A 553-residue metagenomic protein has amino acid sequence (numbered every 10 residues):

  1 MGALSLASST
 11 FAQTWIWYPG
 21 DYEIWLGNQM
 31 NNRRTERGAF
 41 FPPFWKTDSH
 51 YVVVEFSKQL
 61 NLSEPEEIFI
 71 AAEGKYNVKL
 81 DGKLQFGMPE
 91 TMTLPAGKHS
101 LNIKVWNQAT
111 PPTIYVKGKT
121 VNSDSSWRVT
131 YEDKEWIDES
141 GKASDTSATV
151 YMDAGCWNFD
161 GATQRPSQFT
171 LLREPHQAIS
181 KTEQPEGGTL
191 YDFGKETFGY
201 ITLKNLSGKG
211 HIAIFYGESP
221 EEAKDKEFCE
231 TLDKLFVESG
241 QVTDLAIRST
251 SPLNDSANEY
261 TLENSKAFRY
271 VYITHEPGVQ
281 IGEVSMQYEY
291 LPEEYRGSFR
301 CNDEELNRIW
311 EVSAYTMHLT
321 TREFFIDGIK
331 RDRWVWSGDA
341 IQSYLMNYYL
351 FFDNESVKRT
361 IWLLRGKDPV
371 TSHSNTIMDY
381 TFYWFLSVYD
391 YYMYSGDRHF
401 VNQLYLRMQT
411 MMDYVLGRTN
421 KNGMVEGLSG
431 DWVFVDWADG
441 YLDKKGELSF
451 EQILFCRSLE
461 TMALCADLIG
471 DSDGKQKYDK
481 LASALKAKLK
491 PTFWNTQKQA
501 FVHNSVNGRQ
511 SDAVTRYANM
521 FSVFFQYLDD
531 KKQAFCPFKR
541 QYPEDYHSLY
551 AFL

Functional and structural regions predicted by a protein language model:
M1-Q13: Bacterial Sec-dependent N-terminal signal peptides
A3, K75, Q108, K209-G210 (+8 more regions): Generic hydrophobic alpha-helical segments
F11-E323, D339, E355-T360, H399 (+1 more regions): Extracellular/oxidizing-compartment recognition motifs
V53-E55, G87, Q184-E186, I329 (+3 more regions): Short, solvent-exposed coil/turn segments
T320-G328, D368: Short amphipathic alpha-helical segments and their helix-coil junctions
I329-R331, V335: Glycine/proline-enriched, intrinsically flexible loops and inter-domain linkers
V335-L553: Active-site core of glycosidic bond-cleaving carbohydrate-active enzymes
